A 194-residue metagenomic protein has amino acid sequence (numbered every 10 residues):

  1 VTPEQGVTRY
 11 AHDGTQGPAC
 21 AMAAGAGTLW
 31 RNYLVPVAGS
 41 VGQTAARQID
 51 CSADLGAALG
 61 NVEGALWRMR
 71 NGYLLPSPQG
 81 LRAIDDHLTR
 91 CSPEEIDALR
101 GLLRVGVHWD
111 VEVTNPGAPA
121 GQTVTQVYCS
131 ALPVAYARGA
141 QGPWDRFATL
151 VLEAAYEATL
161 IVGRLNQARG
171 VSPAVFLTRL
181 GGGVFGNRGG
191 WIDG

Functional and structural regions predicted by a protein language model:
V1-V175, G182-G194: Macrodomain-like recognition of ADP-ribose-binding/processing modules
